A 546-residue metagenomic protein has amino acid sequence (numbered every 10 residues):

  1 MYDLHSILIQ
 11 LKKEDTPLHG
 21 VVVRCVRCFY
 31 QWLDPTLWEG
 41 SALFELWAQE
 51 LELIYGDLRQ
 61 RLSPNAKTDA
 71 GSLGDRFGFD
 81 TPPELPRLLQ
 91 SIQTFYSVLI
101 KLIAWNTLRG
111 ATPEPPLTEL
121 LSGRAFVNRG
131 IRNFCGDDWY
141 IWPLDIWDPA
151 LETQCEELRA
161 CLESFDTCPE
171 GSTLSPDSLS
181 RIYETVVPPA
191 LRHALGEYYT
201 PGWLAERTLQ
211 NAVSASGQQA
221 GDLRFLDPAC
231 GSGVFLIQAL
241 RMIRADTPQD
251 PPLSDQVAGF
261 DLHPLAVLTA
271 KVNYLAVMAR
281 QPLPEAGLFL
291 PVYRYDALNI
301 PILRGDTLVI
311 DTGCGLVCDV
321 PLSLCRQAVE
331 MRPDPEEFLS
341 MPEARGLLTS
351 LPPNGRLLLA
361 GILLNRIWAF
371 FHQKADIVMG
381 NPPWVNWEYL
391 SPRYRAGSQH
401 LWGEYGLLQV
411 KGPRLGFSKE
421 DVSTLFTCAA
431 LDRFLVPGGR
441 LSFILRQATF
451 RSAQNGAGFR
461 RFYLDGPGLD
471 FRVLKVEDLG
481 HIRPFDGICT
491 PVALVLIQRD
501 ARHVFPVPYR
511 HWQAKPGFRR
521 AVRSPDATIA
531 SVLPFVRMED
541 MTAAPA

Functional and structural regions predicted by a protein language model:
M1-L151, L195-F370, A448, H481 (+1 more regions): Charged, often flexible domain-edge or linker segments that flank or initiate folded functional domains
S6, W203, I237, L262 (+6 more regions): Signature of N6-adenine DNA methyltransferases within the class I
D80-E84, E184-H193, A360, E404-L415: Short glycine/proline-rich turn/loop motifs
Q93-K101, P176-E184, G202, E206 (+6 more regions): Non-catalytic, well-ordered alpha-helical scaffold segments
N133-P189: Non-catalytic substrate-recognition/targeting regions of SAM-dependent transferases
E157-E163, E184-P189, P251-P252, P291 (+2 more regions): Short acidic (Asp/Glu) and glycine-rich catalytic loops that position anionic groups and cofactors
R159, E163, S180-L191, L209-G217 (+4 more regions): Amphipathic, well-packed alpha-helical segments that form the structural scaffold of globular domains
S172, A194-G202, R356, G412-E420: Short acidic-aromatic active-site loops that bind/stabilize oxyanions
